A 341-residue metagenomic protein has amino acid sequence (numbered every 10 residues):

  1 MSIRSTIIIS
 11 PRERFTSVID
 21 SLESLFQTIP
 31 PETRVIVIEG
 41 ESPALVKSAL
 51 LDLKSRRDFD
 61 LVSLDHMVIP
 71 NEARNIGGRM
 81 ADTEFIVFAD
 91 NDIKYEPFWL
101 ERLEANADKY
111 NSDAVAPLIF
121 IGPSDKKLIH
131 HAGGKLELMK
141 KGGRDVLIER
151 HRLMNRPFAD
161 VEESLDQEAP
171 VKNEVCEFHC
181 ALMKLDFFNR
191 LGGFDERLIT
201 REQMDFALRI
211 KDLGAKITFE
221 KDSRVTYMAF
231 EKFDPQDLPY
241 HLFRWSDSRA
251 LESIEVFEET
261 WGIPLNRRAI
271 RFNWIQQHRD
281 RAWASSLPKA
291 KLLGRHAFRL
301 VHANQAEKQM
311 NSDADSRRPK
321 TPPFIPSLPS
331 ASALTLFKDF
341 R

Functional and structural regions predicted by a protein language model:
E23-E32: Short, acidic, metal-binding catalytic loop of nucleotide-sugar glycosyltransferases
E39-S48, D90: A conserved acidic beta->alpha catalytic loop
L64-A81: Glycine-rich, basic loop-to-helix element that forms the pyrophosphate-binding segment of sugar-nucleotide handling
N71, D145-M183: A recurrent flexible, glycine/aromatic-enriched loop bordering the glycosyltransferase active site that acts as
I86: Short aromatic/hydrophobic "clamp" motif used to bind/position activated sugar donors
F98-E149: Conserved donor NDP-sugar-binding/catalytic core segment of glycosyltransferases
F120, I129, L208, D212-H296: Active-site-adjacent helix/loop segment of glycosyltransferases that harbors family-specific signature motifs
E174-G192, R197-R224: A short, conserved alpha-helix in the catalytic core of glycosyltransferases
